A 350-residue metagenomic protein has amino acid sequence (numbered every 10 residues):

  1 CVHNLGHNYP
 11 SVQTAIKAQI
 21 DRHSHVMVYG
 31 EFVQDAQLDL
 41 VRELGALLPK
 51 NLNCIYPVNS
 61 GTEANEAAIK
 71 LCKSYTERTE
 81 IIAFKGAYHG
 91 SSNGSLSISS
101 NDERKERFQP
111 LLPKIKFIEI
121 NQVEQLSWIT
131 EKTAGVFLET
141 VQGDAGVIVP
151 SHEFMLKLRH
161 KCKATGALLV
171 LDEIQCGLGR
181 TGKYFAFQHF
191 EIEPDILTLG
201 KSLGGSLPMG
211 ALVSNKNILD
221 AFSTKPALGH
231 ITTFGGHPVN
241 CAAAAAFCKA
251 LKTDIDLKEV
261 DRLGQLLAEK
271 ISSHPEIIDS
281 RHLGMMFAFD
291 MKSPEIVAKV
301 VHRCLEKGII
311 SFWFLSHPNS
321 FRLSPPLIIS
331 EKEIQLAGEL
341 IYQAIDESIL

Functional and structural regions predicted by a protein language model:
C1-L350: Conserved N-terminal phosphate-binding loop of PLP-dependent enzymes in the Aspartate aminotransferase
